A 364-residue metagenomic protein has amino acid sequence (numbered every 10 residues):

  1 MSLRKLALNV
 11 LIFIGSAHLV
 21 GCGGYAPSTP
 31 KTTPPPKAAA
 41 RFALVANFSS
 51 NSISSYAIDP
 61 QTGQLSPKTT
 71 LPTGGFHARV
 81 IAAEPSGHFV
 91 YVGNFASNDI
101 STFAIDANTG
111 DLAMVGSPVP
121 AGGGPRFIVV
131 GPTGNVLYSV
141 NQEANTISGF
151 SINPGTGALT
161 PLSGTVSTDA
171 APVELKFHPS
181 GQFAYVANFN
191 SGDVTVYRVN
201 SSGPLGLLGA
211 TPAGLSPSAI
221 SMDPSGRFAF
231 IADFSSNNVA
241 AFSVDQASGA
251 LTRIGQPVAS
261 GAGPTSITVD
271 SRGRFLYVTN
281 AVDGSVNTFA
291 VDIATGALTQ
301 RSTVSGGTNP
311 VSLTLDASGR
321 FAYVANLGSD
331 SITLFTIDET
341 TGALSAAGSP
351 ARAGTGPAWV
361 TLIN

Functional and structural regions predicted by a protein language model:
M1-V10: Bacterial N-terminal signal peptides that target proteins for export
H18-G21: C-terminal motif of bacterial Sec signal peptides marking the signal peptidase cleavage site
G23-N364: Predominantly soluble domains enriched in secretory-pathway, periplasmic, or organellar proteins
